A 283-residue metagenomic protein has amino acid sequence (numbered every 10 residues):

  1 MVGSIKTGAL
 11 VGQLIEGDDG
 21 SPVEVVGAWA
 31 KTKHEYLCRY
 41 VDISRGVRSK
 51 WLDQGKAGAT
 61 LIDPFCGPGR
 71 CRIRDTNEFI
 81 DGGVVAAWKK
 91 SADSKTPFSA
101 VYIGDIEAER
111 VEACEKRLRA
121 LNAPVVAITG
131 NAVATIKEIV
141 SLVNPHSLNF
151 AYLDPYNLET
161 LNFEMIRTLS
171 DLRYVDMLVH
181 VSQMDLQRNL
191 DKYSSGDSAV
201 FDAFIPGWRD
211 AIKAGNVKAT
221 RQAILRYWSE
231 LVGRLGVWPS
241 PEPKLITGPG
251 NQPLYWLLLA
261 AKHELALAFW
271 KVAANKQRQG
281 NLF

Functional and structural regions predicted by a protein language model:
V2-G58, T76: Class I SAM-dependent methyltransferase Rossmann-like catalytic core, especially the SAM/SAH-binding loop
Y36-E138: SAM cofactor-binding core of SAM-dependent methyltransferases, primarily the Rossmann-like beta-alpha-beta module
T135-N144, R167: Short amphipathic alpha-helix with an adjacent loop that forms part of the alpha/beta core around
L158-L169: A short, conserved alpha-helix within the catalytic core of class I
R173-R188: Conserved beta-strand signature within the Rossmann-like core of class I S-adenosyl-L-methionine
N189-P249: A conserved mid-domain beta-alpha-beta active-site/ligand-binding segment of alpha/beta enzyme cores
L257-L265: Conserved beta strand-loop-helix elements of the APE1-like EEP
E264-F283: Flexible, glycine-/basic-rich loop-and-beta segments that form/coincide with the SAM-dependent methyltransferase
